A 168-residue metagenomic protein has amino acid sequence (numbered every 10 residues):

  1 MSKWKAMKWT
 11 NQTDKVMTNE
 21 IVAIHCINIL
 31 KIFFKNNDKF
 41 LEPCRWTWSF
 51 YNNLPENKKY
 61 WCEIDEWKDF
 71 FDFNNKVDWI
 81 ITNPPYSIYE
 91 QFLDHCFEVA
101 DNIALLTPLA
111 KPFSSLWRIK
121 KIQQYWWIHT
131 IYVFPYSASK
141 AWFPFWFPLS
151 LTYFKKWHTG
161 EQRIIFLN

Functional and structural regions predicted by a protein language model:
M1-N168: Class I S-adenosyl-L-methionine-dependent methyltransferase catalytic core
